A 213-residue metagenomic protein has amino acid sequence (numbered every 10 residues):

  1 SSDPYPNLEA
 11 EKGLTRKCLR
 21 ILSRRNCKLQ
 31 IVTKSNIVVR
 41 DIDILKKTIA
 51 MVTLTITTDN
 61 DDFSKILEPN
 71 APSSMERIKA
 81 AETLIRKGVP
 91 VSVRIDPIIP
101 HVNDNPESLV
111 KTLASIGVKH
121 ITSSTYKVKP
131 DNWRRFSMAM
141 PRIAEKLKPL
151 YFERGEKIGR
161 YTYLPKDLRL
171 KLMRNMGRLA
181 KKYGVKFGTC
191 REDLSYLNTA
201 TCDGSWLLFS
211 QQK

Functional and structural regions predicted by a protein language model:
S1-L168: Conserved AdoMet/S-adenosylmethionine-binding subsite of the radical SAM
F136-K213: C-terminal accessory extensions appended to soluble enzyme cores
